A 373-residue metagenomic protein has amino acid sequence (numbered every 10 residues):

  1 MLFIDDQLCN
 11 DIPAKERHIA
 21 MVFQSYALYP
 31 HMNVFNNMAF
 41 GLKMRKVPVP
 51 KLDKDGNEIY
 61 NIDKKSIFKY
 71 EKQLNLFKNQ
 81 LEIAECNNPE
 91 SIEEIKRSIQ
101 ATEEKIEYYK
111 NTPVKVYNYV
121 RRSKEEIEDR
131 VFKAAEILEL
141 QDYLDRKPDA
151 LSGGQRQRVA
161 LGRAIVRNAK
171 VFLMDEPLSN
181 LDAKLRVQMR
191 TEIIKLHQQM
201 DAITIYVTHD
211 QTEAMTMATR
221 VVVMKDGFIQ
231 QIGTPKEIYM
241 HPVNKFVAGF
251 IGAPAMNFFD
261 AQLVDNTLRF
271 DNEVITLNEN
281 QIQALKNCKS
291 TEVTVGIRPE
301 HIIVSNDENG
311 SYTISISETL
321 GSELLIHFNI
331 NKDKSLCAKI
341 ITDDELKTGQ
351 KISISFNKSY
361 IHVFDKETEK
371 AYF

Functional and structural regions predicted by a protein language model:
M1-Q7, D55: Conserved ABC transporter NBD signature motif
E16-I19, M200-A202: Switch/coupling loops of ABC transporter nucleotide-binding domains
I19, Q24-H31: Catalytic "switch" loops of ABC-type ATPases
N33-F40, M44-R45, Y109-F246: ABC ATPase nucleotide-binding domains
K54-E82, E90-D142: Conserved ABC ATPase "signature" region
H241-V264: C-terminal boundary and immediately downstream tail of ABC-type ATPase nucleotide-binding domains
T267-F373: Non-catalytic connector elements of ABC transporters
